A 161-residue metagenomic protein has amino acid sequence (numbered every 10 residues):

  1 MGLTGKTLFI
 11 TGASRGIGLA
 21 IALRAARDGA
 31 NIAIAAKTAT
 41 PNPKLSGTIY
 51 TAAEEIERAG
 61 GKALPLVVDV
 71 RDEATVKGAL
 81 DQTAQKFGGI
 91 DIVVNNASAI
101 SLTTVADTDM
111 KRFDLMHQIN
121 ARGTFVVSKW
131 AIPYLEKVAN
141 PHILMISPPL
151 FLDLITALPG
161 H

Functional and structural regions predicted by a protein language model:
G2-F87, I100-S101, K111: Short-chain dehydrogenase/reductase
I10-T11, N95-S98, P141-P148: Structural signature of the Rossmann-like NAD(P)-dependent dehydrogenase/reductase core
D91-I92: Short SAM/SAH-binding signature in class I
I100-T103, D153: Active-site beta-alpha loop architecture of Rossmann-like, nucleotide-cofactor-dependent enzymes
T104-V105, D109-D114: Substrate-binding pocket helix/loop in short-chain dehydrogenase/reductase
S128-K129: A short, exposed helix-loop element centered on a Lys and neighboring polar residues
E136, H142-H161: Catalytic loop of short-chain dehydrogenase/reductase
